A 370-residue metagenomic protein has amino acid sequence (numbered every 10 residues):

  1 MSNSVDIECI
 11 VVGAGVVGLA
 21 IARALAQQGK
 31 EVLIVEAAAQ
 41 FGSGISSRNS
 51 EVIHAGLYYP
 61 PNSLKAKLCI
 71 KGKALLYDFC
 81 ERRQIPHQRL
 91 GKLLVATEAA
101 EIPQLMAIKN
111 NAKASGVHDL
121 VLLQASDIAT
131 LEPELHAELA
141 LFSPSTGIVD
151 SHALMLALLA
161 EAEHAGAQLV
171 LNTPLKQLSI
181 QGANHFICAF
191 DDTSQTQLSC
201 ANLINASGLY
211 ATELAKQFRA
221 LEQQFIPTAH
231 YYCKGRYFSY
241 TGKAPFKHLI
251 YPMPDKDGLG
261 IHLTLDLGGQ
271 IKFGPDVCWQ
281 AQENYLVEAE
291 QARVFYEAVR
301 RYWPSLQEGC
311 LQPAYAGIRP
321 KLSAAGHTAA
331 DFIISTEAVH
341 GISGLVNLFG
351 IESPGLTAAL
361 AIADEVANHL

Functional and structural regions predicted by a protein language model:
I7-I34: N-terminal Rossmann-like FAD-binding beta1-loop-alpha1 element of flavoenzymes
I10-V12, L198-Y210, A363: Short hydrophobic core segments
A24, I53, I85-Q88, N202 (+1 more regions): Active-site substrate-recognition segment that forms the wall of the catalytic cavity or substrate channel
A26-R48: Glycine-rich FAD pyrophosphate-binding loop
E51-D127, A137, G260: Dinucleotide-binding Rossmann-like beta1-alpha1 core, especially the glycine-rich loop that anchors the ADP
Y58, T146-I148, D255-G258, V346-A359: Glycine-rich phosphate/pyrophosphate-binding beta-alpha loops
P60-K71, V95-Q104, F142-A160, V170 (+2 more regions): Short beta-strand to alpha-helix junction loop
L141-N202, L360: Helical element adjacent to the flavin cofactor pocket in flavoenzyme catalytic cores
